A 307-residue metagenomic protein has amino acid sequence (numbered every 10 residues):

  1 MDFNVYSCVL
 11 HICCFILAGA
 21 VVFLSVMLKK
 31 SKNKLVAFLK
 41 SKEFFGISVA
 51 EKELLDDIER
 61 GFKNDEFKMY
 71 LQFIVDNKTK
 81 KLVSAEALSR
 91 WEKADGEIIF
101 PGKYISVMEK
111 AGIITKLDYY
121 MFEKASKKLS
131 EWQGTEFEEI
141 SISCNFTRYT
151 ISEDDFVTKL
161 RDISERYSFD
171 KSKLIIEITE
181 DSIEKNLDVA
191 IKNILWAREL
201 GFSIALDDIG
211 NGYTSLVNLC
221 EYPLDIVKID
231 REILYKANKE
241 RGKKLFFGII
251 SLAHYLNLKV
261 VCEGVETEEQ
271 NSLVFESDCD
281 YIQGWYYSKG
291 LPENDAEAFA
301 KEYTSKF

Functional and structural regions predicted by a protein language model:
M1-N33: Alpha-helical transmembrane segments and their helix-membrane boundary motifs
V21-V22, K29-K32, N77, A94 (+3 more regions): EAL-family c-di-GMP phosphodiesterase catalytic domain
K32-K68, M108-G112, T150, V157 (+2 more regions): C-di-GMP signaling machinery
E43-V107, L206, C262, S288-P292: Active-site core of bacterial EAL-family cyclic-dinucleotide phosphodiesterase domains
I47, E51-L54, D118, E153-F156 (+4 more regions): The cytosolic transmitter module of two-component sensor histidine kinases
T79-S84, I113-V189, G264: Catalytic core of bacterial c-di-GMP phosphodiesterases, primarily the EAL and HD-GYP domains, capturing alpha-helical
V107-M108, M121-L129, L160, N193 (+2 more regions): Structural preference for long, well-ordered alpha-helical segments in enzyme cores
S130-Q133, S164-E165, I191-E199, F247-H254 (+1 more regions): Surface-exposed amphipathic alpha-helices with a cationic face
